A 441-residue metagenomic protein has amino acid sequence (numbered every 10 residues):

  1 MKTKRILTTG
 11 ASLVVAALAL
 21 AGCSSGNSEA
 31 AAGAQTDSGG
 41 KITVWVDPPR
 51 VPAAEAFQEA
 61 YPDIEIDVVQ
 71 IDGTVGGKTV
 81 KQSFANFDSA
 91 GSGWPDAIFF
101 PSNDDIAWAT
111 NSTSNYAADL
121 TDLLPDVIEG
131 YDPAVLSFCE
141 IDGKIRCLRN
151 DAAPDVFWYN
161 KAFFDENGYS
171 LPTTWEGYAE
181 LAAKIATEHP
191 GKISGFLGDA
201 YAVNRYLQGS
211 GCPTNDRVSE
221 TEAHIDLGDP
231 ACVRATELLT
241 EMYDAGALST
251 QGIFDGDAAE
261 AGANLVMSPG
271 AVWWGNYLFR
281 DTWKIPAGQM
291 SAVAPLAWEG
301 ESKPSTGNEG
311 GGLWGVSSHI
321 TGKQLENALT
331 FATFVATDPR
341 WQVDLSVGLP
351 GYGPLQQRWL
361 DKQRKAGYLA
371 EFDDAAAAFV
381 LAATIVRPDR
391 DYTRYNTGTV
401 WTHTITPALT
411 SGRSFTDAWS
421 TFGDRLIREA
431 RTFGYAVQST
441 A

Functional and structural regions predicted by a protein language model:
K2-A107, L171, K323, V343 (+2 more regions): Conserved N-terminal structural module of periplasmic/extracytoplasmic solute-binding proteins
A53, A231-L238, G322-V335, A418: Short amphipathic alpha-helical coupling segments at ligand-binding clamshell hinges and other catalytic/signaling
K78-W94, T110-S112, F163-F164, A183-T187 (+4 more regions): Short helices/loops that flank or line small-molecule/ion binding pockets
S102-P154, S291-A294: Hinge/lid segment of periplasmic solute-binding proteins
I141-D142, R146-N150, D155, A179-I225 (+2 more regions): Extracytoplasmic/periplasmic solute-binding protein
D155-Y159, W314-V316: Short glycine- and hydrophobic/aromatic-rich loop-to-beta-strand nucleating segment in the catalytic cores
A182, E222-Q251, A294-W298: Glycine-centered hinge/linker elements that transmit conformational signals in sensory and ligand-binding systems
G275-P286, E299-H403, F433-A441: C-terminal lobe and pocket-closing loops of periplasmic/extracytoplasmic Venus-flytrap solute-binding proteins
